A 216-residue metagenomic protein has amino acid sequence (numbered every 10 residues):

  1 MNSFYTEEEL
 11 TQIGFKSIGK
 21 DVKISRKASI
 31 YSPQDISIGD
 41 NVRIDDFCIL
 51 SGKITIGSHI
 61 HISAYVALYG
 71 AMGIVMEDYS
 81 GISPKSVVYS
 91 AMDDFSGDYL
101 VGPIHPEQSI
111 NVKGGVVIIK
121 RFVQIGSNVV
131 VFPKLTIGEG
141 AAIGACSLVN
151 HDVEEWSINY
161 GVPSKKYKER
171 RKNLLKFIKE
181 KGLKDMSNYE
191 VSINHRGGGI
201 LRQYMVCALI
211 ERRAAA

Functional and structural regions predicted by a protein language model:
N2-E7, R26-I38, R43-P133, V162 (+1 more regions): Flexible, glycine/small-residue-enriched loop-and-beta-strand segment within the central core of proteins
S86, D93, T136, S147-L148 (+1 more regions): Flexible glycine-rich beta->alpha loop in the catalytic core of nucleotide-sugar glycosyltransferases
I118, N128-A141, S147-N150: Beta-rich strand-turn-strand
I125, I143-A145, N159-Y160: Short, well-structured beta-strand-loop connectors
W156-K179: Conserved beta-strand-loop-alpha-helix hinge in the C-terminal portion of ABC ATPase nucleotide-binding domains
G182-A216: Intrinsic low-complexity, glycine/proline- and repeat-rich, mixed-charge intrinsically disordered regions appended
